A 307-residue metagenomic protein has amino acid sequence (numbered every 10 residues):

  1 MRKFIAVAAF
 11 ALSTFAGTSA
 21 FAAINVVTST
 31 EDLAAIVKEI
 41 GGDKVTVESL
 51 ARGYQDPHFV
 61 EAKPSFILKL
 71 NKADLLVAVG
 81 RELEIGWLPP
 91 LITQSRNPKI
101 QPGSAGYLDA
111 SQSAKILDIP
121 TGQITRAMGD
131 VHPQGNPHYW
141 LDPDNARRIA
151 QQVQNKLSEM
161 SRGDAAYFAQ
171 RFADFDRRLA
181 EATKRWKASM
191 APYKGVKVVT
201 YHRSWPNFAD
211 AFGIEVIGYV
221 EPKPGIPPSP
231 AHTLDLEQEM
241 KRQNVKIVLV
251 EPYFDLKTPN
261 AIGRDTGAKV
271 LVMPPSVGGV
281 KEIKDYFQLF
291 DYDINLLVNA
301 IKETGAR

Functional and structural regions predicted by a protein language model:
M1-F4: Positively charged n-region of N-terminal signal peptides that target proteins for export
A6-G17: Bacterial N-terminal signal peptides
A22-R307: Extracytoplasmic metal-acquisition and chelation regions
